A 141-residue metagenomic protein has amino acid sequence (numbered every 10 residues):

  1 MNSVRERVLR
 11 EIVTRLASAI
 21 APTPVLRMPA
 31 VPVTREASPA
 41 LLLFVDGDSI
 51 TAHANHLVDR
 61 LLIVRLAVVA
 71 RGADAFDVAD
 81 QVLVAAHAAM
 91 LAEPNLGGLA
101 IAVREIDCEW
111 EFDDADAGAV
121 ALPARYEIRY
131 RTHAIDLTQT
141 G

Functional and structural regions predicted by a protein language model:
M1-V33, D46-G141: Charged, amphipathic alpha-helical segments and their flanking helix caps
A37: Glycine/proline-rich loop-helix segments at beta-alpha junctions forming the active-site rim of enzyme cores
